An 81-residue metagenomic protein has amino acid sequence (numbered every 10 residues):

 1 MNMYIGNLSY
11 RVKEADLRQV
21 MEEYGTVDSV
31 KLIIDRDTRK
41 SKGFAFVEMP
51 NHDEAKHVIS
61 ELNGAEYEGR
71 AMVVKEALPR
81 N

Functional and structural regions predicted by a protein language model:
M1-K42, E48-N81: Intrinsically disordered, low-complexity RNA-binding regions enriched in Gly/Arg/Ser/Tyr
